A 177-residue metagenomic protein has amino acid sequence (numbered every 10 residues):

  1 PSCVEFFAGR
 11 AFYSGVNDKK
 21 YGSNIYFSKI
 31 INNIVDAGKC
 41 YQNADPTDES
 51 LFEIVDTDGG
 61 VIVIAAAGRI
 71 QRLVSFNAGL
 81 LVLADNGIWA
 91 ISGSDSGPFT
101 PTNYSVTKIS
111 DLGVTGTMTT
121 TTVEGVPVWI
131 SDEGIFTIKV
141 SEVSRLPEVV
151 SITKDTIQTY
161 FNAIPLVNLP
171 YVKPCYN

Functional and structural regions predicted by a protein language model:
P1, Y26-N32, T57, S105-T107 (+1 more regions): Extended, compositionally biased low-complexity polar/Lys-Gly-rich tracts and adjacent boundary/linker regions are
C3-L51, N77, A84: Carboxylate/His-rich catalytic cores and anion/metal-binding grooves
V4, R10, D18, I64-N177: Beta-sheet-dominated scaffold domains
D48-A66: A short helix->beta-strand "capping" segment at the edge of beta-propeller domains
